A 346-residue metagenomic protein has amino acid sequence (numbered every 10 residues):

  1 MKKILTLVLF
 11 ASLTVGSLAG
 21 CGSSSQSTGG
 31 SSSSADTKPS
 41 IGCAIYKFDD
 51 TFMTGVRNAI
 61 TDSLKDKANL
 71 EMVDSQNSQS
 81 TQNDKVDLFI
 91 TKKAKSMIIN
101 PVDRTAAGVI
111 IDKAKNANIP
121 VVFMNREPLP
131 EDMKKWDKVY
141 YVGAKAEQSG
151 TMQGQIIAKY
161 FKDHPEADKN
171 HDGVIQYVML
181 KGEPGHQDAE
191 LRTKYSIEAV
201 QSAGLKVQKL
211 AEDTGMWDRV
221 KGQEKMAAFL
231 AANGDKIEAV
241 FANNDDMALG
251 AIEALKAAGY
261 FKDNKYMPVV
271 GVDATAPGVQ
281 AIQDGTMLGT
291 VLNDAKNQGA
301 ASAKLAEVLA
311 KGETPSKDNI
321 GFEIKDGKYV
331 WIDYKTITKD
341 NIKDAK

Functional and structural regions predicted by a protein language model:
M1-S40, D112-I119, N341-K346: Short, low-complexity disordered leader/linker segments with a strong preference for bacterial N-terminal type II
T37, G173-P184, D188, A199 (+1 more regions): Hinge/cleft segment of the Venus flytrap/periplasmic-binding protein
K38-L64, E71-A94, N100-R104, L180-L191 (+2 more regions): Extracytoplasmic "Venus flytrap"
F52-D66, S149-Q153, Q187-K206, K221 (+2 more regions): Short, solvent-exposed amphipathic alpha-helices that sit in or adjacent to ligand/effector-binding or catalytic
L64-S75, Q176-M179, Q201-R219: Short beta-strand elements in bilobed, periplasmic/extracellular small-molecule ligand-binding domains
Q82, Y141-G173, G222-Q223, T275-G278 (+1 more regions): Hydrophobic alpha-helical segments within soluble ligand-binding/sensing domains
D87, S96-N116, S196, L210-A281: Hydrophobic alpha-helical
I110-Q148, E166-V174, T275-Q283, M287-L288: Flexible loop/hinge segments that line or gate small-molecule binding clefts
